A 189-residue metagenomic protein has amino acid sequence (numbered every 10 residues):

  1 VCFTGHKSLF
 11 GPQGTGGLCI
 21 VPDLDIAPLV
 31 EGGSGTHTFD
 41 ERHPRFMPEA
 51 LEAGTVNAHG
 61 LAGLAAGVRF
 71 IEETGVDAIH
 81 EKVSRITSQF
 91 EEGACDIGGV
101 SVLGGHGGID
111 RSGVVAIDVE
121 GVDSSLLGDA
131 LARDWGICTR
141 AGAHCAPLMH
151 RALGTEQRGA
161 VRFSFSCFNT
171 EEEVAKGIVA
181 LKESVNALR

Functional and structural regions predicted by a protein language model:
G5-L9, A143-C145, F165-F168: Short, acidic/turn-prone active-site loops that include or flank metal/cofactor- and phosphate-binding residues
L9-Q13, C19-K82, S88: Active-site C-terminal subdomain of aminotransferase-like
I20, I117-G121, F165: Short beta-strand-to-loop capping motifs
H43, G60, G107-I109, G154-R158: Short, flexible turn/loop "capping" segments at secondary-structure junctions
M47-E49, R111-V115, G159-V161: Short amphipathic alpha-helical segments
S84, S88, G99-P147, A152-L153: Conserved PLP-binding catalytic core of the aspartate aminotransferase-like
R133-D134, C138, P147-R189: PLP-dependent enzyme catalytic core of the Aspartate aminotransferase-like
